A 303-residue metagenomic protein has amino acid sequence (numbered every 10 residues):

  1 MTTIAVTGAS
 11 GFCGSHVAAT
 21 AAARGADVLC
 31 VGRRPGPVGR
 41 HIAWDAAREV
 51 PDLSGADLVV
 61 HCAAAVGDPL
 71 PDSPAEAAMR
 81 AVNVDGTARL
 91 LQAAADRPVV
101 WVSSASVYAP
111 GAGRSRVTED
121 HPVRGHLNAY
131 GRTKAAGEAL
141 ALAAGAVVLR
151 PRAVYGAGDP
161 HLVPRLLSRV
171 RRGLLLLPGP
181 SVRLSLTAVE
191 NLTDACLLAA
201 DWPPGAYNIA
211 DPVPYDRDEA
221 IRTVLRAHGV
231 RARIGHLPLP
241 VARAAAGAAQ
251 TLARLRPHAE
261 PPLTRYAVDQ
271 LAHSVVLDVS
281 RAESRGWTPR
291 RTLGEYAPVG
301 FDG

Functional and structural regions predicted by a protein language model:
T3, S274-G303: Amphipathic terminal alpha-helices
I4-R24: N-terminal Rossmann NAD(P)H-binding glycine-rich loop of SDR-like oxidoreductase domains
G36, W44-D85, R89, A93 (+1 more regions): NAD(P)H-binding glycine-rich loop region in Rossmannoid oxidoreductase-like domains and their noncatalytic homologs
A88-A129: Conserved Rossmann-fold NAD(P)-dependent oxidoreductase catalytic core, especially the SDR/UDP-sugar
G125-V147: Active-site Tyr-X1-5-Lys
V147-R165: Flexible, glycine-rich beta-alpha linker
P160-R165, G179-A200, P204, N208: Substrate-positioning beta->alpha
A195-P261, G300-D302: Mid/C-terminal beta-alpha module of Rossmann-like enzyme folds, strongest in SDR-family dehydrogenases/epimerases
